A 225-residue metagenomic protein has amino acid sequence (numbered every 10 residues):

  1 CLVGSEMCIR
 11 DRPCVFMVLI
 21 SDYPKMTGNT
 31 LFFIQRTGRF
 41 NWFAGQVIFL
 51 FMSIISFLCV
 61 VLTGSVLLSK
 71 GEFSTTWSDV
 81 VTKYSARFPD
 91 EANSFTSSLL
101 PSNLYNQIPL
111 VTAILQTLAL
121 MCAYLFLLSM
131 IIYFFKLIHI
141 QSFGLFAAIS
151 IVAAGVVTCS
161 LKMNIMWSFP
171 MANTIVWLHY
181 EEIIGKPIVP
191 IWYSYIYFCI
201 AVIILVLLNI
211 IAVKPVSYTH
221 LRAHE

Functional and structural regions predicted by a protein language model:
L2-D11, T219-H224: Conserved small/polar residues in nucleotide/adenosyl-binding loops
S5-E6, R10-S21, A44-L137, N173-F198: Secretory targeting signals
L19-Q35, R39: Transmembrane helix boundary and interhelical loop/hinge segments in multi-pass membrane proteins
G38-F40, I140-L145: Membrane-helix interface segments
V66-S78, N164, S168-F169, V213-Y218: Transmembrane helix-loop junctions in multipass membrane proteins, especially transporters and channels
F134-I138, A201-E225: Junction motif at the cytosolic side of a transmembrane helix
F143-V156: Central hydrophobic cores of alpha-helical transmembrane segments in multi-pass integral membrane proteins
V157-W177: Extended hydrophobic/aromatic segments used for targeting, binding, or gating
